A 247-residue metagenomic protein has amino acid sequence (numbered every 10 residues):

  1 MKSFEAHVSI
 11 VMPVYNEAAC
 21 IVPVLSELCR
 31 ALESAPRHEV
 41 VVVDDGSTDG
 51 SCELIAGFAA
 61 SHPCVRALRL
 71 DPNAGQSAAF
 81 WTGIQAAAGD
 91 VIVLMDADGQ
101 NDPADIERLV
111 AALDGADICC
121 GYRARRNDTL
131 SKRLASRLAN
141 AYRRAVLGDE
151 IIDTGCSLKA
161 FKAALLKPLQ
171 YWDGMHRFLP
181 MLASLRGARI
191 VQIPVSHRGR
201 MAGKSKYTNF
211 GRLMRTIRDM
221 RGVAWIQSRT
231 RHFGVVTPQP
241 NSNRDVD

Functional and structural regions predicted by a protein language model:
M1-F4, G148, W172-D247: Hydrophobic helical membrane-anchoring modules
M1-L130, A164, P168, V191 (+1 more regions): Structured catalytic core of nucleotide-sugar glycosyltransferases
V11, A56, W81-I84, V110 (+5 more regions): Conserved protein kinase catalytic domain
C20, L130, L134, N209-R212: Juxtamembrane loop-helix boundary motifs flanking transmembrane segments in multi-pass membrane proteins
N73, A78, T129-K132, S136 (+3 more regions): Short-chain dehydrogenase/reductase
A86, A112, A145, L185-R186: Conserved catalytic core of Hanks-type protein kinase domains
A116-K167, R218-G222: Short, flexible, basic/aromatic active-site loop/helix in glycosyltransferases
